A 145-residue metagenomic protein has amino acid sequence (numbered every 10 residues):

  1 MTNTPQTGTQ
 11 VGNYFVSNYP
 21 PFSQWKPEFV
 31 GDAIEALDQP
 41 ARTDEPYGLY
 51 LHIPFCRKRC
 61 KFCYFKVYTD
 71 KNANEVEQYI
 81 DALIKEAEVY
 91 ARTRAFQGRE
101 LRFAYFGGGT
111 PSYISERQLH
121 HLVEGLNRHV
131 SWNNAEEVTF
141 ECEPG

Functional and structural regions predicted by a protein language model:
M1-G48, R57, Q97: Flexible, acidic/Gly-rich N-terminal and inter-domain linker regions that tether and position cofactor-handling modules
R42, S131-W132: Conserved catalytic network of the ASCE P-loop NTPase/AAA+ motor domain
E45-Y79: Canonical Radical SAM [4Fe-4S] cluster-binding loop centered on the CxxxCxxC motif and its immediate flanking residues
N74-I84, E143-G145: Glycine-rich anion/phosphate-binding loops
L83-T93: A short, N-terminal amphipathic alpha-helix
R94-H129, V138, C142-G145: Conserved glycine-rich "GG(E/T)P / GGGxP" loop and the immediately following alpha-helix in the radical SAM core
